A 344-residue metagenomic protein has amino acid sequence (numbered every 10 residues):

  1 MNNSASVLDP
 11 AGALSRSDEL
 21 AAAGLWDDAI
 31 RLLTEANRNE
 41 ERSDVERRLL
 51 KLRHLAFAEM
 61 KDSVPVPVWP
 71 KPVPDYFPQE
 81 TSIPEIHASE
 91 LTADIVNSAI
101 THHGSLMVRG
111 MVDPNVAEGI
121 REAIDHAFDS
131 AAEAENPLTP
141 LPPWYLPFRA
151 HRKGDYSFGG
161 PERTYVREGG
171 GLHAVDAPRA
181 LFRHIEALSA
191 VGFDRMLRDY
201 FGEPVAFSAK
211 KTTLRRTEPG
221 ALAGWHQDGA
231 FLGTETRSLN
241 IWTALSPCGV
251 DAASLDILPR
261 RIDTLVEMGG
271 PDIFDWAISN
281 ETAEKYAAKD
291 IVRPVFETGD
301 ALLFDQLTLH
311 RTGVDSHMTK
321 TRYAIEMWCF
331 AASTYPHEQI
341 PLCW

Functional and structural regions predicted by a protein language model:
M1-H102: Fe(II)/2-oxoglutarate
V112, A123, R152-K211: Signature of the catalytic double-stranded beta-helix
R215-D228, C248, Q306-R311: Conserved short histidine dyad/triad with adjacent acidic residue
W225-W242: Acidic, His- and aromatic-enriched active-site or binding-groove loops in soluble protein domains that engage sugars
N240-T243, T319-Y335: A short hydrophobic beta-strand segment most commonly corresponding to one strand of the jelly-roll/cupin
C248-L309, T334: Double-stranded beta-helix
H310-M318: Short beta-strand His + acidic residue motifs that chelate non-heme Fe in jelly-roll/DSBH and cupin folds
